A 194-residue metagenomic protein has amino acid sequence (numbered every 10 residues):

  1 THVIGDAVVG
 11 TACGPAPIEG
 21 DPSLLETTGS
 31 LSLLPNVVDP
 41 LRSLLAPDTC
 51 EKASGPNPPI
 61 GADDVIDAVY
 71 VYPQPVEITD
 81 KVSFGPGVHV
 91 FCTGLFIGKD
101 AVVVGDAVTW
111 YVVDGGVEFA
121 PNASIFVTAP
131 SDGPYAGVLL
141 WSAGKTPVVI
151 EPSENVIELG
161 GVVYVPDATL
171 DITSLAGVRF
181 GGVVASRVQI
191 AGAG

Functional and structural regions predicted by a protein language model:
T1, A53-G194: Long, polar low-complexity repeats
T1-K81, T93: C-terminal globular interaction/adhesion domains in large, modular proteins
